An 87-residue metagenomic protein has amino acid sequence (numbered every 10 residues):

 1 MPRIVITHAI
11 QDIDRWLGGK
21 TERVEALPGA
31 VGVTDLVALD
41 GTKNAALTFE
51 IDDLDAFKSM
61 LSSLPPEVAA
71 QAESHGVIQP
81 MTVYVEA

Functional and structural regions predicted by a protein language model:
M1-A87: Short S/T/G/P-rich N-terminal loop/turn motif that feeds into the first structured element of a domain
